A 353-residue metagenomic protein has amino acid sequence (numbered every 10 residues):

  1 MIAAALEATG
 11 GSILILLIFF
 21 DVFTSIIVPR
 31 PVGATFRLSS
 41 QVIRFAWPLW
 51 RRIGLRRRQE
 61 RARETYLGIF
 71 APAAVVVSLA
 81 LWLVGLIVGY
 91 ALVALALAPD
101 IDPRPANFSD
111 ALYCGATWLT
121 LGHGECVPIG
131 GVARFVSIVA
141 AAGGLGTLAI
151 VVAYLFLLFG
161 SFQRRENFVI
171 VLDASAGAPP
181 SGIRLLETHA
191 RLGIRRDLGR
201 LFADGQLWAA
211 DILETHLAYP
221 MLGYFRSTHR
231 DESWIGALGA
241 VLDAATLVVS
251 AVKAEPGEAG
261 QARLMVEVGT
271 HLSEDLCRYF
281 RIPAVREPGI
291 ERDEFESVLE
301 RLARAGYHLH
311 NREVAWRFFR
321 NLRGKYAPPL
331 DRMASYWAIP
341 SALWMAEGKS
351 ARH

Functional and structural regions predicted by a protein language model:
M1-G10: Feature marks short, highly hydrophobic, charge-poor N-terminal signal-anchor/signal peptide-like helices that anchor
G10-S40, V84-L95, A149-Y154: Hydrophobic alpha-helical membrane-embedded segments
L17-D21, V75-L83, Y90-A91, I101-E166 (+1 more regions): Pore domain of cation channels
V28-R57, R164-P180: Membrane-interface amphipathic/juxtamembrane segments adjacent to transmembrane helices
L38-I53, F108-G122, F135, V139 (+2 more regions): Hydrophobic alpha-helical segments of integral membrane proteins, encompassing both true transmembrane helices
L55-A74, E125: Cytosolic juxtamembrane amphipathic/interface segments immediately preceding and feeding into a transmembrane helix
R165-L238: Non-transmembrane accessory domains of multi-pass membrane transporters/channels
A176, I194, L201-D204, G223-R226 (+1 more regions): Soluble C-terminal extramembrane regulatory/interaction domains of multi-pass membrane proteins
